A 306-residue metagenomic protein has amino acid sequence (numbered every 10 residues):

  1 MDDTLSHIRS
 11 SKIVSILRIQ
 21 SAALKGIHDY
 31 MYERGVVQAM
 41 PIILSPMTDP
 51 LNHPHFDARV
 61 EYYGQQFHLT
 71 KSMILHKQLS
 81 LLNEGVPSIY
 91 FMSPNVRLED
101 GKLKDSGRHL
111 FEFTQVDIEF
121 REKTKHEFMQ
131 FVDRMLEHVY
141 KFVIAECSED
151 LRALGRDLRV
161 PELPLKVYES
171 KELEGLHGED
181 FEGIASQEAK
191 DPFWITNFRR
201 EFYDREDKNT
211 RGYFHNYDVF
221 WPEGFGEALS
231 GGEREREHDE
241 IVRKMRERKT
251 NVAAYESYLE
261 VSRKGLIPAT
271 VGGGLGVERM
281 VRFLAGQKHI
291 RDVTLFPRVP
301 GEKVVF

Functional and structural regions predicted by a protein language model:
M1-F56, L275: TRNA-binding/sensing appendages of the translation machinery
M1-T4, D105-F111, I144-L151: Short, compositionally biased low-complexity segments
I13-L17, I118, E122-K125: Short, charged/polar micro-motifs that form catalytic or ligand-binding hotspots
Q20, L24-H28, M40, M73 (+3 more regions): Short, well-ordered alpha-helical packing segments
S21, I27-Y30, R34, L136-C147 (+2 more regions): A generic secondary-structure signal for well-formed alpha-helical elements
F56-E122, E162-F306: A translation/RNA-centric and nucleic-acid-associated enzymatic feature enriched in Class II aminoacyl-tRNA synthetases
R121-I144, E256-S262: Well-ordered alpha/beta subsegment
K141-P164: Long, charge-rich alpha-helical interaction segments
